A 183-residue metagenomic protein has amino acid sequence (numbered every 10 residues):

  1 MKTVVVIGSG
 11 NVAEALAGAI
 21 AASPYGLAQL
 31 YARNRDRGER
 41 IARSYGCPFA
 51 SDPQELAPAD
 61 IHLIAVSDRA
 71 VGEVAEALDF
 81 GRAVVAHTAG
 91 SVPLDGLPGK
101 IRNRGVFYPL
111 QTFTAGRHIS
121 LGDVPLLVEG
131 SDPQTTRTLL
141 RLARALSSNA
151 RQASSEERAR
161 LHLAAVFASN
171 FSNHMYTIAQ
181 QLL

Functional and structural regions predicted by a protein language model:
M1-S51: NAD(P)+-binding Rossmann beta1-loop-alpha1 motif at the extreme N-terminus of oxidoreductases
M1-T3, R82, D123: Phosphate-coordination loops involved in phosphoryl transfer and adenosine-cofactor binding
G10, R35, A50, A65-D68 (+3 more regions): Electropositive phosphate-/nucleotide-binding environments in soluble metabolic enzymes
V12, Y25-G26, A83, R102 (+1 more regions): Short phosphate-binding/catalytic loops that engage adenosine nucleotides
A21-A22, G46, D79-F80, L142-A145: Short, solvent-exposed amphipathic alpha-helical segments in soluble enzyme and RNA/protein-processing domains
R35-I119: Rossmann-like NAD(P)(H) cofactor-binding subdomain of soluble oxidoreductases
R37-S44, H118-L183: Internal alpha-helical scaffold of NAD(P)-dependent oxidoreductase catalytic cores
